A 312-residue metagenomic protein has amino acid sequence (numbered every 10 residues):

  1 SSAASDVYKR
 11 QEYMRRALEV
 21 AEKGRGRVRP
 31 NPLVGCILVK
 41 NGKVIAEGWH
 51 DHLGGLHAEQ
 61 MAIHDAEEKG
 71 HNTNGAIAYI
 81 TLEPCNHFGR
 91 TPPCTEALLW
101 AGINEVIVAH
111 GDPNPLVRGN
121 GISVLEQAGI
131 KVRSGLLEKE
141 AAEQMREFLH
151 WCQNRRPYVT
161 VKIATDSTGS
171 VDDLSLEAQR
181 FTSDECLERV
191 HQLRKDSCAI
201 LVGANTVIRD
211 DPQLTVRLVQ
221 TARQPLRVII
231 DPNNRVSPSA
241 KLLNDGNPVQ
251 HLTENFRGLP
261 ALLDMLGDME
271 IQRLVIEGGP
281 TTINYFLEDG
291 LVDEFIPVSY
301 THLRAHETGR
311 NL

Functional and structural regions predicted by a protein language model:
A3-Q11, T301-T308: Conserved small/polar residues in nucleotide/adenosyl-binding loops
Y13-R27: Short, basic/aromatic recognition patches
A17, G35, C85, L125 (+4 more regions): Residue-level signal for inorganic ion chemistry
V34-V39, I163: Short beta-strand scaffold segments in enzyme catalytic cores
L38-E140, Y285-L287: Zn2+-dependent cytidine deaminase-like catalytic core
E105-V106, A199, R273, E294: Residues at the N-termini of beta-strands
H150-C152, R156-R273, P280-N284: Active-site ligand-binding patch in enzyme domains
R227-V236, I296-R304, R310: Short, flexible loop segments at boundaries between secondary-structure elements
